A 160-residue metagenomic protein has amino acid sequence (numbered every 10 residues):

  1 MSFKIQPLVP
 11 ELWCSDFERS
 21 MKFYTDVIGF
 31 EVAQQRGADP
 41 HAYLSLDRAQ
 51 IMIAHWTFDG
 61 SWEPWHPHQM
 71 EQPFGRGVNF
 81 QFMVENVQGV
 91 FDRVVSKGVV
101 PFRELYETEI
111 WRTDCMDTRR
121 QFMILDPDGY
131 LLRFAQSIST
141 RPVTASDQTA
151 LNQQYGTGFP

Functional and structural regions predicted by a protein language model:
M1-V9, E31-E85, G89-L125, A135-P160: Vicinal oxygen chelate
L8-R19, Y24: Long, hydrophobic N-terminal alpha-helical segment
S20, Y24-T25, V94, G129: Conserved active-site tyrosine of GNAT-family acetyltransferases
